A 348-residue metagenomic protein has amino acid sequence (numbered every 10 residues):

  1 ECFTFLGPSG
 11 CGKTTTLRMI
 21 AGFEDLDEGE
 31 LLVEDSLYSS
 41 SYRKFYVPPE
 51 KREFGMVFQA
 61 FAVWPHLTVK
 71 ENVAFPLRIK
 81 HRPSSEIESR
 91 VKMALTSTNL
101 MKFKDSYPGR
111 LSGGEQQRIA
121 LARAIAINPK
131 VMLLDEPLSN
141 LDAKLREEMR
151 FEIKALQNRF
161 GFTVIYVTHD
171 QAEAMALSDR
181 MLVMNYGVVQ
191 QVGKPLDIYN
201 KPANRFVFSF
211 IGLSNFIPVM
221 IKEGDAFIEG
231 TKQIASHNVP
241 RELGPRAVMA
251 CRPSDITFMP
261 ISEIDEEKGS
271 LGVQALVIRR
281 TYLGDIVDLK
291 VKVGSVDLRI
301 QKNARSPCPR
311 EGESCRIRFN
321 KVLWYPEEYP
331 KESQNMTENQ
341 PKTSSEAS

Functional and structural regions predicted by a protein language model:
C2, C11: Walker A (P-loop) ATP-phosphate-binding motif of ABC ATPase nucleotide-binding domains
L6-P8: The feature captures the beta-strand-to-loop junction immediately N-terminal to the Walker
T14-L17, I119: ABC ATPase nucleotide-binding domain helices that frame the ATP-binding cleft
A21: Helix-to-loop junction immediately C-terminal to a conserved catalytic motif
E24-D25, L32, R78: A position-specific signal in ABC ATPase nucleotide-binding domains
G29-S41: Conserved ABC transporter NBD signature motif
R52-G55, Q59, V63-F206: ABC ATPase nucleotide-binding domains
E229-R280, S306-S348: Glycine/charge-rich catalytic "coupling/switch" loops of P-loop NTPases
